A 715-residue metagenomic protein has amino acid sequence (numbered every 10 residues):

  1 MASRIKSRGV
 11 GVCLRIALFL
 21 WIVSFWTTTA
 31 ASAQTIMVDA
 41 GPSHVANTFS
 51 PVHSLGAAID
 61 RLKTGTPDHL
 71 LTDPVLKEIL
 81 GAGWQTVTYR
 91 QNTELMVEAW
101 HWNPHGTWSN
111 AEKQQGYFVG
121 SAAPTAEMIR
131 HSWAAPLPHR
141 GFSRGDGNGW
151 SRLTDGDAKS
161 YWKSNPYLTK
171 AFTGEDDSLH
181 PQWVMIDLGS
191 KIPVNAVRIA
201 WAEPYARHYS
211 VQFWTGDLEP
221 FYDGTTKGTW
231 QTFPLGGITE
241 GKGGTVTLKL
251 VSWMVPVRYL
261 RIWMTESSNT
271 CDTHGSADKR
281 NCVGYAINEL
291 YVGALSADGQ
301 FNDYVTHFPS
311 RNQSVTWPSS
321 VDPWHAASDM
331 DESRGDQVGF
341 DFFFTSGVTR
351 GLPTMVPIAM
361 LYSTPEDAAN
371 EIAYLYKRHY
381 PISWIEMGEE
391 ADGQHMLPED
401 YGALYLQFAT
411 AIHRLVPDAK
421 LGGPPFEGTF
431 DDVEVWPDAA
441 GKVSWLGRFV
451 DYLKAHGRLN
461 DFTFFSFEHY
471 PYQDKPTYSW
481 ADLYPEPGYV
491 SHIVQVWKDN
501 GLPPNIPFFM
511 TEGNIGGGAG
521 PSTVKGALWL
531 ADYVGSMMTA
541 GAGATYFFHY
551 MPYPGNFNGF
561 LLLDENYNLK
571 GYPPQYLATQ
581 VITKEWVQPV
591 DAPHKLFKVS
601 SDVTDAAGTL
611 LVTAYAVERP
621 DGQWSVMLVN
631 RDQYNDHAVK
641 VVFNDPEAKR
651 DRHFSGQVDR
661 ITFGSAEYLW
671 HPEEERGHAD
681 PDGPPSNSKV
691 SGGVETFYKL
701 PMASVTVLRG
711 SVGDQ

Functional and structural regions predicted by a protein language model:
G41-S132, A294-F340, V348-S363, D367-N370 (+2 more regions): N-terminal substrate-binding region of glycoside hydrolase catalytic domains
P104-K191, A202-Y205, K227, G293-Q300: Disordered, acidic Ser/Thr/Pro-rich linker "stalks" and the adjacent N-terminal cap of the next globular domain
L179-H180, E203-A297: Trp- and acidic/polar-enriched beta-sheet ligand-binding modules for extracellular glycan and matrix recognition
L179-P181, G189-A196, P256-V257, G622-Q623 (+1 more regions): Extended extracellular/luminal ectodomain segments enriched in beta-structured repeat modules
N195, D605-F654, T662-E667, S704-R709: Carbohydrate-binding surface patches
V356, P365, E371, P398-S536 (+1 more regions): Noncatalytic carbohydrate-binding groove/subsite architecture in carbohydrate-active enzymes
M510-T613, P620: Aromatic/acidic polysaccharide-binding cleft in carbohydrate-active enzymes
A648-P701: Acidic, Ser/Thr/Pro-rich beta/coil linker or hinge segments at domain junctions
